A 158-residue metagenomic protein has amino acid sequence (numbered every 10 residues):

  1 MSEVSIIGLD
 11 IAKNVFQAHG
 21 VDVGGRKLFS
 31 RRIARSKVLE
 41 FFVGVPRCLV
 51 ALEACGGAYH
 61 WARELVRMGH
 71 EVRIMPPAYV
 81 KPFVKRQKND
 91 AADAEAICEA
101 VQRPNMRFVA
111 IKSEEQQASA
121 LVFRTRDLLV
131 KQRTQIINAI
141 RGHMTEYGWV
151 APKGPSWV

Functional and structural regions predicted by a protein language model:
M1-V158: A detector of single, family-specific signature residues that are central to catalytic or substrate-handling motifs
